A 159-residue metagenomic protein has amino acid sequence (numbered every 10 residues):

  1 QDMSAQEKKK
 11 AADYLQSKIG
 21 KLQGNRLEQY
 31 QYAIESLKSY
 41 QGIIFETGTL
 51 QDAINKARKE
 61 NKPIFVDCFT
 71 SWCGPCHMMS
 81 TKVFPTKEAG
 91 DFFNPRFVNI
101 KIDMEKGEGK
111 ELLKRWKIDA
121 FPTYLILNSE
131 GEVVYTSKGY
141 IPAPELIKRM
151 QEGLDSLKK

Functional and structural regions predicted by a protein language model:
M3-Q16: Short amphipathic alpha-helical heptad-repeat segments
S17-F45, R58: N-proximal helix/coil linker or "cap" segments that precede and/or mark the start of modular domains
I44-G48, C68-T70, K82-E108: Thiol-based oxidoreductase modules, predominantly thioredoxin-like and allied folds used for disulfide exchange
E46-K62: A short beta-strand-turn-helix
K59-G74: Short active-site neighborhood of thiol/selenol oxidoreductases, capturing the structured segment around
E60-I64, P95-I100, A120-F121, N128-V133: Loop/turn elements at helix/coil->beta-strand transitions in domains of secreted/extracellular proteins
G107-F121: Structural alpha/beta surface segment adjacent to cysteine/selenocysteine redox centers across thiol/disulfide enzymes
D119-K158: Non-catalytic, surface beta->alpha helical segment in thiol-disulfide oxidoreductase systems
